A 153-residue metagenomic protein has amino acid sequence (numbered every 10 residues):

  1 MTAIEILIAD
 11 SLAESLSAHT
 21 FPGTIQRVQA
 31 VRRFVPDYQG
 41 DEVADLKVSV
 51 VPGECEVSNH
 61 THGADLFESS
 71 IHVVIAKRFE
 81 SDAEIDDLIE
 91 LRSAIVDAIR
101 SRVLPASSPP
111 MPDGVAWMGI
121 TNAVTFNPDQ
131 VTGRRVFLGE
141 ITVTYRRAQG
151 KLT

Functional and structural regions predicted by a protein language model:
M1-D45, S49-T153: Charged, amphipathic alpha-helical segments and their flanking helix caps
